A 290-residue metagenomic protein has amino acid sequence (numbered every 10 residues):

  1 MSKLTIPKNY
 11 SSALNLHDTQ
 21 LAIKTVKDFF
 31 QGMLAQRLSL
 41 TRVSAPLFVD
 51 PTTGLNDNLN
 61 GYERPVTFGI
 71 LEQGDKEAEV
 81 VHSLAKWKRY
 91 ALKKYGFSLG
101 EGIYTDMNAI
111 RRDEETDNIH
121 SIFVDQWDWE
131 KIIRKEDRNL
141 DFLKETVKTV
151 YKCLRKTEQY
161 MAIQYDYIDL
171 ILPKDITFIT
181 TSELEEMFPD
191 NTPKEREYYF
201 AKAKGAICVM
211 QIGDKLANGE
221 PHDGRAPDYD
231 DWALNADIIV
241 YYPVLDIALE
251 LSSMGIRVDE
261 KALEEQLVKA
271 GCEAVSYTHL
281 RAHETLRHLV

Functional and structural regions predicted by a protein language model:
S2-H120, D128-I132: Class II aminoacyl-tRNA synthetase-like tRNA-binding/catalytic domains
V49, L84, N108-I110, I133-K135 (+4 more regions): Short, flexible loop/turn elements at secondary-structure junctions
F97, M107-D113, V124-Q126, E130-M161: Intrinsically disordered, low-complexity linker/loop segments enriched in Gly/Pro and charged/polar residues
E101-I103, V124-D128, K204-A206, D237: Extracellular structured ligand-interaction cores
D117-I122, R196-Y198: Short, flexible, solvent-exposed loop/turn segments with mixed acidic/basic and small polar residues
T149-V275: Metal-assisted phosphate- and nucleotidyl-transfer catalytic regions
T278-H288: Conserved small/polar residues in nucleotide/adenosyl-binding loops
